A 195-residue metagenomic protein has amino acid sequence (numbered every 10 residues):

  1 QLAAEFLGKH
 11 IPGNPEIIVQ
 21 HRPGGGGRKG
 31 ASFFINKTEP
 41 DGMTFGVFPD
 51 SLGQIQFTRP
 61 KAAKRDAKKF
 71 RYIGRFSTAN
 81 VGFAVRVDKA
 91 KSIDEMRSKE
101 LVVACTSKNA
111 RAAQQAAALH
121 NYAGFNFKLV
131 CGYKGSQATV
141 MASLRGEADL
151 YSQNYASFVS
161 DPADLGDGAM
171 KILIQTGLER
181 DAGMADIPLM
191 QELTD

Functional and structural regions predicted by a protein language model:
Q1-K69, E100, K108-A112, N121-P162: N-terminal (or domain-start) structured segment
E5, S32-F33, A117, P188 (+1 more regions): Active-site phosphate/pyrophosphate- and oxyanion-stabilizing loops and adjacent acidic/basic residues in soluble
T44-G46, G82-A84, K171-I172: Residues embedded in well-ordered beta-strands
D50, T78-V81, V85-A90, C105-R111 (+2 more regions): Short coil/turn segments
G53-K61, R75-K89, A117-Y122: Periplasmic solute-binding protein
T78, D161-D195: C-terminal lobe and pocket-closing loops of periplasmic/extracytoplasmic Venus-flytrap solute-binding proteins
V85-L101, I187: Flexible hinge/capping segments at coil-to-helix
